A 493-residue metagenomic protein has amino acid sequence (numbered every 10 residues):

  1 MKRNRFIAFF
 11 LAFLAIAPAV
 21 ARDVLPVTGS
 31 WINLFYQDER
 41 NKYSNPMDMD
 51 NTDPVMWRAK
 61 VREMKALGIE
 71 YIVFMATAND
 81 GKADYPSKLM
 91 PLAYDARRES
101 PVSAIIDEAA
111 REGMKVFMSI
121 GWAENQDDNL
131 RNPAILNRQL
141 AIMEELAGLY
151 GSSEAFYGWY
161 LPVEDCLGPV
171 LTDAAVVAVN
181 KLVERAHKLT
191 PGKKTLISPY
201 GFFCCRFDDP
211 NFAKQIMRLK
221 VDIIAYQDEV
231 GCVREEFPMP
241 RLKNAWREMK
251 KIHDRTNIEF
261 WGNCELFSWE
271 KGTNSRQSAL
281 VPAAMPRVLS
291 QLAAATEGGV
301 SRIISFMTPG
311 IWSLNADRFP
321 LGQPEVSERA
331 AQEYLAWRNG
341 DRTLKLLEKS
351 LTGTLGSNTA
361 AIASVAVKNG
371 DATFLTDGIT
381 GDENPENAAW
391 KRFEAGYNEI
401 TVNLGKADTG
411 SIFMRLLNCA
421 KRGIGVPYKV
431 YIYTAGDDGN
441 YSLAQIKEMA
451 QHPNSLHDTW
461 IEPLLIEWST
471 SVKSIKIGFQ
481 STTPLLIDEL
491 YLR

Functional and structural regions predicted by a protein language model:
R22-E70, M75, G201: Boundary/entry segment of secreted carbohydrate-active catalytic domains
P54-A123, A174-T195, M239-L242, E248: Aromatic-lined substrate-binding rim segments of carbohydrate-active enzymes
R97-E112, R131-G158, Q215, A295: An active-site-proximal structural segment forming one wall of the substrate-binding cleft that immediately precedes
G121-D127, M143-D173, I304: Active-site groove signature of glycoside hydrolases
E154-L167, Y200, D209-P240: Aromatic- and acid-rich polysaccharide-binding/catalytic face of secreted or lumenal carbohydrate-active enzymes
D228-E235, I258-L344: Substrate-binding cleft of secreted/luminal carbohydrate-active enzymes
D341-A407, L417-V426, A444-D458, E489-Y491: Disordered, acidic Ser/Thr/Pro-rich linker "stalks" and the adjacent N-terminal cap of the next globular domain
I477-P484: Short beta-strand-plus-loop segments that form exposed binding edges in beta-rich domains
